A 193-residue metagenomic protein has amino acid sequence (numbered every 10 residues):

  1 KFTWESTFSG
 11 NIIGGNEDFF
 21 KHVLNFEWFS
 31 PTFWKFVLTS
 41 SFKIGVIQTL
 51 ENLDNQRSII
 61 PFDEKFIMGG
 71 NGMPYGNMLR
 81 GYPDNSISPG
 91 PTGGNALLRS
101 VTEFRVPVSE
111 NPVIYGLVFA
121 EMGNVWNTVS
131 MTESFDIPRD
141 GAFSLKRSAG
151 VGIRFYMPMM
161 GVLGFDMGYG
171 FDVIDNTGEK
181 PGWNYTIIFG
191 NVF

Functional and structural regions predicted by a protein language model:
K1-S109, V113-I114, V118-F135, I188-N191: C-terminal outer-membrane beta-barrel translocator/porin domains of Gram-negative envelope proteins and their
V101-R105, K146-R154: Short glycine-rich, acidic/polar surface loops and turns
I114-F119, M159-G168: Conserved active-site loop/cleft motifs that coordinate metal ions or position small ligands
T132-V151: A short alpha/beta connector and helix-capping loop motif
G141, V173-E179: Short proline/glycine-enriched turn/loop segments at secondary-structure junctions
I153-F155, P181-F193: Outer-membrane beta-barrel "beta-signal"
P158-V162, G170, K180-N184: C-terminal structured interaction module
